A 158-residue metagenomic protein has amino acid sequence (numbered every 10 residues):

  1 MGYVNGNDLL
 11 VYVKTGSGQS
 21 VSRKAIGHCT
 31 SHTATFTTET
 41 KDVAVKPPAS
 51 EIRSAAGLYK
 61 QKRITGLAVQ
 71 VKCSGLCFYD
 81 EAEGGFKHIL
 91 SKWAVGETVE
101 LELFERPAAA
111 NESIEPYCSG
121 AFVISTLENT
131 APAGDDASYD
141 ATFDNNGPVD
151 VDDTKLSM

Functional and structural regions predicted by a protein language model:
M1-D8, V151-M158: Compositionally biased, intrinsically disordered low-complexity segments enriched in polar/Pro/Gly and often Gln
G2-F78, A121-A137: Solvent-exposed edge beta-strands and adjacent loop segments that serve as assembly or binding interfaces
L10, K41-A44, R53, E102-P107 (+2 more regions): Intrinsically disordered, low-complexity regions of eukaryotic proteins
S17-Q19, G84, D153: Intrinsic-disorder/low-complexity loop/linker signature
C29, F104-D152: Short beta-strand and beta-hairpin "edge-sheet" elements
Q61-A108: Structured, beta-strand-rich domain cores that present glycine/charged loop surfaces used to bind extended ligands
K87-A94, A137-T142, K155-M158: Short intrinsically disordered coil segments
